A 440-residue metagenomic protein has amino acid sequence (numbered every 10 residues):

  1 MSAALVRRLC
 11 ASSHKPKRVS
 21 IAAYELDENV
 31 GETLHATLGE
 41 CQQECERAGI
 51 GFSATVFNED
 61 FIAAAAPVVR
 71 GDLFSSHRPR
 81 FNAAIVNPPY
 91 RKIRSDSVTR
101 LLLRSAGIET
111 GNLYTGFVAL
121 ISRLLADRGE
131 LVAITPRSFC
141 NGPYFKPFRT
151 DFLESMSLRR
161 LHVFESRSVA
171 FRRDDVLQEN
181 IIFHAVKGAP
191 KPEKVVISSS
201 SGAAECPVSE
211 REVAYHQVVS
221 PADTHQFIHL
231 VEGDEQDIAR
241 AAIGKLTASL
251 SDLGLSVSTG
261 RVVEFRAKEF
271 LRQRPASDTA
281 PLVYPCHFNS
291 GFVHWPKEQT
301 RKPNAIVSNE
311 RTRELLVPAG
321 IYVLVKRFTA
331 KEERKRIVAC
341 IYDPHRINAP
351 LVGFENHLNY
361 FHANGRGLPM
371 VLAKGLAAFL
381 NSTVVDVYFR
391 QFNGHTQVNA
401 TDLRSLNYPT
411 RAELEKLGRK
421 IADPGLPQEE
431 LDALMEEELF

Functional and structural regions predicted by a protein language model:
M1-A3, R18, Y24-H35, E59-L246: Signature of N6-adenine DNA methyltransferases within the class I
R7-S20: Conserved S-adenosyl-L-methionine
R8-A11, E40, L124: Active-site catalytic microenvironments for nucleophilic, acid-base chemistry
C10-A11, C45, V68-S76, S166-R173 (+3 more regions): Catalytic micro-motifs at enzyme active sites that drive phosphoryl/nucleotidyl and oxygen chemistry
H14-P16, D175, V352-G353: Short, flexible turn/loop "capping" segments at secondary-structure junctions
L34-G51: Short, conserved SAM-binding/catalytic segment of Class I S-adenosyl-L-methionine-dependent methyltransferases
A48-F61: Conserved SAM-binding strand-loop segment of SAM-dependent methyltransferases
D237-L439: Polybasic, glycine- and aromatic-enriched phosphate-binding surface used to engage nucleic acids
